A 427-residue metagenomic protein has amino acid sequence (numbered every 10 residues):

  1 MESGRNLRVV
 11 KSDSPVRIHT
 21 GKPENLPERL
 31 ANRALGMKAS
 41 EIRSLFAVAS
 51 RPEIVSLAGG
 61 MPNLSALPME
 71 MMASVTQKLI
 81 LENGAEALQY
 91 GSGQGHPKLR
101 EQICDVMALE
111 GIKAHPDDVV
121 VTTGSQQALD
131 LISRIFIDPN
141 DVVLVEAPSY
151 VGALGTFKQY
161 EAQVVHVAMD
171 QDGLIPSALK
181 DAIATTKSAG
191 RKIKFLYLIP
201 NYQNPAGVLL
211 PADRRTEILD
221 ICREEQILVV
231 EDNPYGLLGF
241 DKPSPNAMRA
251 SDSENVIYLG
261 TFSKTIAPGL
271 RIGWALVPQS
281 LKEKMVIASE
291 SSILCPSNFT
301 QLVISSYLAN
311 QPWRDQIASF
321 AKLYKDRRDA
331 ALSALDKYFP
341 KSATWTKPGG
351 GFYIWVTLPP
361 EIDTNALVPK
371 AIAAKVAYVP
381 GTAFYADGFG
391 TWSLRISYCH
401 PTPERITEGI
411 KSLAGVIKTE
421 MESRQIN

Functional and structural regions predicted by a protein language model:
E2-I18, A373-A374, A386-N427: PLP-dependent enzyme catalytic core of the Aspartate aminotransferase-like
H19-K22, R33-G124, L131, A309-N310 (+3 more regions): N-terminal small-domain helix-loop-helix segment of the aminotransferase-like
L81, E86-Q226, V230, G236-D252 (+4 more regions): Conserved core of the PLP fold type I
A250-D252, I257-K322: Conserved core segment of the aminotransferase class I/II
L276, W355-T357, S397-C399: Short hydrophobic/aromatic beta-strand micro-patches that form the beta-sheet surface supporting nucleotide- or nucleic
S305, K322-L332, A343-T357: Conserved glycine-rich beta-strand-loop-beta hairpin in the small C-terminal domain of fold type I
I362-L367, E404-E408: Short, conserved charged micro-motifs
